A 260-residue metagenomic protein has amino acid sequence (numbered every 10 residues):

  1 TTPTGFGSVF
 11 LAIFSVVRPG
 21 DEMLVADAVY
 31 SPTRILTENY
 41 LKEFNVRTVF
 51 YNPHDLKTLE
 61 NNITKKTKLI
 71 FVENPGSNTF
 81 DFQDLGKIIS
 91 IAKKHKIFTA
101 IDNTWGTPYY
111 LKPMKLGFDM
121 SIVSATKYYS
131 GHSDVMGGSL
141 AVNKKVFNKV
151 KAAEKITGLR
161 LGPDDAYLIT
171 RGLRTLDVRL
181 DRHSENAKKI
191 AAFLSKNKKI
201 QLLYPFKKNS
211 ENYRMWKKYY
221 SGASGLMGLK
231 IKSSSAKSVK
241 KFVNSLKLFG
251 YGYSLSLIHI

Functional and structural regions predicted by a protein language model:
T1-N197: Conserved PLP-enzyme active-site core in the AAT-like
K188-K247, Y251-Y253: Conserved small-domain helix->loop->beta segment predominantly found in fold-type I
I258-I260: Conserved small/polar residues in nucleotide/adenosyl-binding loops
